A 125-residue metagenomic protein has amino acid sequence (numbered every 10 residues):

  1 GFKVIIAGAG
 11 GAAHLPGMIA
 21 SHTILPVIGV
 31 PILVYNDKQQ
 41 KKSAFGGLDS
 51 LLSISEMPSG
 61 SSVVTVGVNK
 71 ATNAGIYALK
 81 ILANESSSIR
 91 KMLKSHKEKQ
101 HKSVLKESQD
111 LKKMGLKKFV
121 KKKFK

Functional and structural regions predicted by a protein language model:
G1-K38: Glycine-rich phosphate-binding loop
Q39-K125: C-terminal binding/interaction regions
